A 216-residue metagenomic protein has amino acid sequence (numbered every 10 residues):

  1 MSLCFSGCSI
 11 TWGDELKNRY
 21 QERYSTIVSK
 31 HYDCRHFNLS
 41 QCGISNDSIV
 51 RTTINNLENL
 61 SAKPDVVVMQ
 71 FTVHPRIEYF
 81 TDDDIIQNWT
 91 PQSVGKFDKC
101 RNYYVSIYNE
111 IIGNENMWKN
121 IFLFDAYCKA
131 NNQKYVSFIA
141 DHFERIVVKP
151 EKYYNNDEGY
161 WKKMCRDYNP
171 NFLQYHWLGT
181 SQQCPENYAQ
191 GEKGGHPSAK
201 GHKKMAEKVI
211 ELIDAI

Functional and structural regions predicted by a protein language model:
M1-S48, T52, K204: Serine-esterase "nucleophile elbow" of acetyl-processing enzymes
I54-I216: Alpha-helical cap/lid subdomain in secreted, periplasmic, or secretory-pathway luminal O-acyl-processing enzymes
